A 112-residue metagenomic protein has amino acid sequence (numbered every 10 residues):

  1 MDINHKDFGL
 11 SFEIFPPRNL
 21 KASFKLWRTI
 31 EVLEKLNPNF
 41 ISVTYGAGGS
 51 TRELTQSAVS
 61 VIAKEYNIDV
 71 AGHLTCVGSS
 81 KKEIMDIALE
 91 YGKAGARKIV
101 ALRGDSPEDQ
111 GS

Functional and structural regions predicted by a protein language model:
M1-I3: N-terminal carbohydrate-binding accessory modules
H5, F12-E13, A63, V70: Generic signal for short, ordered secondary-structure residues within or immediately flanking folded domains
H5-G9, R18-I41, E65, K81-S112: Alpha/beta enzyme core
I14-P17, T44-G48, H73-S79, G104-S106: Active-site beta-loop-alpha junctions enriched in small/polar residues
E34-K35, F40-Y45, R52-S57: Active-site-flanking structural segment that lines cofactor/substrate pockets
G49-H73: Alpha-helix-loop-beta-strand connector modules within alpha/beta enzyme cores
